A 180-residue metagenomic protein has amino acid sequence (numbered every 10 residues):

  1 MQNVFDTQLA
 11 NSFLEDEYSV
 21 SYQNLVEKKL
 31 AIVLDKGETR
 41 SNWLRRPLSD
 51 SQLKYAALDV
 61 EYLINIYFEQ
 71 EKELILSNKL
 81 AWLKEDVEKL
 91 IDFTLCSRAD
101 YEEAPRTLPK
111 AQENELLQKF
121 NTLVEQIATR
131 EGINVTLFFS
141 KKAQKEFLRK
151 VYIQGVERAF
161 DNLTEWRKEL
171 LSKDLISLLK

Functional and structural regions predicted by a protein language model:
M1-K180: DEDD superfamily 3′-5′ metal-dependent exonuclease/proofreading module
